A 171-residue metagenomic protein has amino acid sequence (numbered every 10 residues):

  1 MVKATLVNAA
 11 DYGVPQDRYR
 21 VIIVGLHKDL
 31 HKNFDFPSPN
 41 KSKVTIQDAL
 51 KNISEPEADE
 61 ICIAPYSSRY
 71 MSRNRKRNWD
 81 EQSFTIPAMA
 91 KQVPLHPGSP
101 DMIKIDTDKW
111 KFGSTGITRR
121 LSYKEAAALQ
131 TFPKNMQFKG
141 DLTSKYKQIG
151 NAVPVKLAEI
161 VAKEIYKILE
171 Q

Functional and structural regions predicted by a protein language model:
M1-T85, M89: Class I S-adenosyl-L-methionine
A58-Q171: C-terminal target-recognition/interaction regions appended to catalytic cores
